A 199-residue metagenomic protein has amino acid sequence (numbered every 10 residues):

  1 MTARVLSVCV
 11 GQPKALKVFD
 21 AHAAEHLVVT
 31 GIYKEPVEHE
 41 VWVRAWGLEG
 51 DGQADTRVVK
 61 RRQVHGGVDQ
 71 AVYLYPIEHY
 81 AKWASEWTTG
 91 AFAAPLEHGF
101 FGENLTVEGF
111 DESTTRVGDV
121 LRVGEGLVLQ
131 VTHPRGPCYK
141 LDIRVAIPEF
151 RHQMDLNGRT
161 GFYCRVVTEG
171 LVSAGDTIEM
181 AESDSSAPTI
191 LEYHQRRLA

Functional and structural regions predicted by a protein language model:
M1-G124, V128-P137, S186, I190-H194 (+1 more regions): Electropositive, beta-rich accessory/interaction domains or terminal extensions that provide binding surfaces
T115-T168: Glycine-rich active-site loops that engage anionic ligands at enzyme catalytic sites
F162-A199: Well-ordered alpha/beta subsegment
